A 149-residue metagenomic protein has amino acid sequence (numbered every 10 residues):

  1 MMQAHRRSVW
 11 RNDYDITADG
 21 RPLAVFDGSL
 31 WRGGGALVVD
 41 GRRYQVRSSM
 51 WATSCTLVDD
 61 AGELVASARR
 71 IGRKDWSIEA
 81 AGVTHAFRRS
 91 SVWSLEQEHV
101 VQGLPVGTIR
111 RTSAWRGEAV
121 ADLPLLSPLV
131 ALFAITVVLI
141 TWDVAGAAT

Functional and structural regions predicted by a protein language model:
M1-T149: Intrinsically disordered, low-complexity proline/glycine-rich segments
